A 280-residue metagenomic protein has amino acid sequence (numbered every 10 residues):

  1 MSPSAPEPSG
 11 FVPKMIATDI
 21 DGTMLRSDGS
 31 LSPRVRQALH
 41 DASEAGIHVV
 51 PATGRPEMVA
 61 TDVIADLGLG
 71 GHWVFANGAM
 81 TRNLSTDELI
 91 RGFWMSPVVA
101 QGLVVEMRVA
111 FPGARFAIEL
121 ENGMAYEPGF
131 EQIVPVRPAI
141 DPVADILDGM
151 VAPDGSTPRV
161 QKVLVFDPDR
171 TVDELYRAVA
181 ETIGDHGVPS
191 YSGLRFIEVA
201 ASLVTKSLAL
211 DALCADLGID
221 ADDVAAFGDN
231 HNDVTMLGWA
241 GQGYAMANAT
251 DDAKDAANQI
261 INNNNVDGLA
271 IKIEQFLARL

Functional and structural regions predicted by a protein language model:
P3-E7, F11-M15, L31-S32, A200-L280: Mg2+-dependent phosphoryl-transfer enzymes with acidic/Ser/Thr/Gly-rich catalytic loops
V12-S27: Asp-based phosphoryl-transfer active-site loop
I20, G78, G228-N230: Active-site metal-binding loops of divalent metal-dependent hydrolases
G22, A42, T53, N77 (+4 more regions): Residue-level signal for inorganic ion chemistry
S30-I133: Active-site phosphate-binding/coordination module
G46-V50, L69-G71, K162, D222-V224 (+2 more regions): Short active-site oxyanion
L67-L69, N77, S85, I183-D185 (+2 more regions): Short, structured coil segments at secondary-structure junctions
E106, A110-F227, H231-T235, W239 (+1 more regions): Conserved acidic, metal-coordinating active-site core of Asp-based, Mg2+-dependent phosphoryl-transfer enzymes
